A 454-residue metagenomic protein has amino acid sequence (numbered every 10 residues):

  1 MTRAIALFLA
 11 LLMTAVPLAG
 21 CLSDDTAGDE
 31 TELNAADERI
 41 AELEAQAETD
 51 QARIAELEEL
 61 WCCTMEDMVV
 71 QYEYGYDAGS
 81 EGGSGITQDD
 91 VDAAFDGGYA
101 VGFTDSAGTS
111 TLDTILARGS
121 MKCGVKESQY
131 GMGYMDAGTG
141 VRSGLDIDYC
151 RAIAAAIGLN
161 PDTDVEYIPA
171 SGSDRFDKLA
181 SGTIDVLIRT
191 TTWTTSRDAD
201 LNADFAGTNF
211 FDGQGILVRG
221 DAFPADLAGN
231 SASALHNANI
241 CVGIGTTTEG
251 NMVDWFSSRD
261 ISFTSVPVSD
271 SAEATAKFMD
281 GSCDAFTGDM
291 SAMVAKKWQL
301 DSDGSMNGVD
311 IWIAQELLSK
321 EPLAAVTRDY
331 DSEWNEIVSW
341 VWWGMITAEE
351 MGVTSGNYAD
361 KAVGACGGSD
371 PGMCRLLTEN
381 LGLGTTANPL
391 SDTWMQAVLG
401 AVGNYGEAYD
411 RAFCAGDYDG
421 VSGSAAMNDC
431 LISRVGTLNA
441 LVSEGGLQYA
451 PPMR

Functional and structural regions predicted by a protein language model:
M1-A36, I40-L57, C62-C63, G75 (+2 more regions): Secretory targeting signatures
G108-R189, G384, P389-L390, A401 (+1 more regions): Extracytoplasmic small-molecule ligand-binding "clamshell" domains of the periplasmic binding protein/Venus flytrap
G108-T109, D164-D177, L227, S265-D280: Short helix-initiation/N-cap motifs at beta->coil->alpha
K122-G131, T139-G158, T192, D212-E273 (+1 more regions): Bilobed "Venus flytrap"/periplasmic-binding protein-like clamshell domains and structurally analogous long
R151, A155, D162-A234, S291-S319 (+1 more regions): Acidic, polar ligand-binding/catalytic clefts
I153, L179-A180, L235, A274 (+3 more regions): Hydrophobic residues within well-ordered alpha-helices
A155, G220-P224, N239, T246 (+5 more regions): Extended ligand-binding regions for polar small-molecule ligands
